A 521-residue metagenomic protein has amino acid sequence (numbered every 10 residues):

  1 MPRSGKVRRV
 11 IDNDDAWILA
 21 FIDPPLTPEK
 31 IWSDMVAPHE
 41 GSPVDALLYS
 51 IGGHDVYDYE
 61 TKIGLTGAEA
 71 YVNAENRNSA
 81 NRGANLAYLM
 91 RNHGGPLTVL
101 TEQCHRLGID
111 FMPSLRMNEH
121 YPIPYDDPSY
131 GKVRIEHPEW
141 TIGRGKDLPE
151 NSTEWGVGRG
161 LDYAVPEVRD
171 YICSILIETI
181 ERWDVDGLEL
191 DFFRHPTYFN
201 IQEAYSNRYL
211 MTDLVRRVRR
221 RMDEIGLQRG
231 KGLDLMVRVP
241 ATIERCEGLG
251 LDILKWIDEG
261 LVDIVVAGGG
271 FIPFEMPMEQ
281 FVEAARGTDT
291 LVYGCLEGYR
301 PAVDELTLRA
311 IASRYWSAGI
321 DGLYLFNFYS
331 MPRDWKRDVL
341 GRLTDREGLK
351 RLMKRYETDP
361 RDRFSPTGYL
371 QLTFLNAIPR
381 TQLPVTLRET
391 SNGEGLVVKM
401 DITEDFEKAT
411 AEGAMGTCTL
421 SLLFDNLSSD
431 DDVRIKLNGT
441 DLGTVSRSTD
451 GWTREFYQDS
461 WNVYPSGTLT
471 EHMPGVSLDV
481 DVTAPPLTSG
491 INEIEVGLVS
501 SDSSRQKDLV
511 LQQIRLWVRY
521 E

Functional and structural regions predicted by a protein language model:
S4-P25, V72-A74, S79-E102, R106 (+2 more regions): Active-site-adjacent "subsite" loops/lids of carbohydrate-active enzymes
A20-K30, G52-Y57, M90, P240-G248 (+3 more regions): Acidic-and-aromatic substrate-binding clefts and catalytic sites of carbohydrate-active enzymes
K30-E60, R182-G187, V262-A267, S317-G322: Catalytic domains of carbohydrate-active enzymes, especially glycoside hydrolases
V44-M90, T197-I201, V266-F281: Aromatic-lined carbohydrate-binding/catalytic grooves of carbohydrate-active enzymes
E167-D289, T307: Active-site neighborhood of glycoside hydrolase catalytic domains
A318-A409: Aromatic- and carboxylate-lined catalytic core of secreted/periplasmic carbohydrate-active enzymes
A409-T419, S428: Extended extracellular/luminal ectodomain segments enriched in beta-structured repeat modules
D425-E521: Beta-strand-rich ligand-recognition modules
